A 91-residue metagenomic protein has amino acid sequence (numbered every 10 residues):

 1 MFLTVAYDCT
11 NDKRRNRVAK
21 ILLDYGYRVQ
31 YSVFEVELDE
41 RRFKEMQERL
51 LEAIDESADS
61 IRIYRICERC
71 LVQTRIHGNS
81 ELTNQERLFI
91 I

Functional and structural regions predicted by a protein language model:
M1-V29, V33, E37, R41-R42: Extended, hydrophobic alpha-helical segments
R15, M46, Q73: Short acidic, gly/pro-rich beta-turn/loop elements at beta-sheet edges and active-site/ligand-binding grooves
R17-V18, E45, E68, G78: Sequence-pattern detector for short linear motifs and compositional/periodic biases rather than a specific fold
I21-L23, L50, R75-H77: Intrinsically disordered, low-complexity segments enriched in polar/charged residues with Gly/Pro, especially when
E37-D59: Short, intrinsically disordered low-complexity segments
A53-I91: C-terminal structural segments of small proteins and small subunits
